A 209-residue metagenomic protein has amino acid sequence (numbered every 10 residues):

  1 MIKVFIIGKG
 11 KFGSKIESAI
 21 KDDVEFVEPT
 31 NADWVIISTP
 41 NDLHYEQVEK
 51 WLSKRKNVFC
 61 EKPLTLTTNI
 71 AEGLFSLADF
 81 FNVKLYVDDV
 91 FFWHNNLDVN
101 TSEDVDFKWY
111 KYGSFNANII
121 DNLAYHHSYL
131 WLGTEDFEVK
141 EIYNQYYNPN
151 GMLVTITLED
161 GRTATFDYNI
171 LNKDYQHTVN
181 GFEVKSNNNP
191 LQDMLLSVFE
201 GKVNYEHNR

Functional and structural regions predicted by a protein language model:
I2, K21-T30: A generic structural motif
K3-I16: Glycine-rich adenosine-cofactor-binding loop
G13-I16, F26-F75: Beta-loop-alpha module in the N-terminal Rossmann-like domain of NAD(P)-dependent dehydrogenases, especially those
A32-T39, V83, L195-R209: C-terminal helix-rich "cap/oligomerization" subdomain common to oxidoreductases
T65-A117, H127: A contiguous active-site-proximal alpha/beta segment in oxidoreductase catalytic domains
Y110-N172: Rossmann-like dinucleotide-binding domain that binds NAD(P)(H)
N172-L195: Interdomain hinge/lid region at the active-site interface of Rossmann-like NAD(P)-dependent oxidoreductases
